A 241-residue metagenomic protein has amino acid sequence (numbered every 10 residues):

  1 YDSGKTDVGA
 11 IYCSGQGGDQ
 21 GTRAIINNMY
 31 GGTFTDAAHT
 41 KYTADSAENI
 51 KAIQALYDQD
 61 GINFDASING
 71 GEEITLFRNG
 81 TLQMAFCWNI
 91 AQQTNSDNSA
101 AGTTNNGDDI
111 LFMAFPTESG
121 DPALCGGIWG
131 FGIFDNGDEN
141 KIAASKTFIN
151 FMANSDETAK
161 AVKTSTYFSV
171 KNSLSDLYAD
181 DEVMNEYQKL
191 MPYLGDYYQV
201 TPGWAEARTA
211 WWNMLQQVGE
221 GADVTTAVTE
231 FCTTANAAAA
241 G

Functional and structural regions predicted by a protein language model:
Y1, A38-I68: Glycine-centered hinge/linker elements that transmit conformational signals in sensory and ligand-binding systems
Y1, V224-N236: Short, well-structured alpha-helical segments that form the helix of a local strand-helix-strand
Y1-G15, N154-S165, A240-G241: Bilobed periplasmic-binding protein-like "clamshell/Venus-flytrap" ligand-binding domains
Y1-K41, L82: Extracytoplasmic/periplasmic solute-binding protein
Q59-I62, A100-T166: Extracytoplasmic/periplasmic substrate-recognition and gating elements
D65-N79: Short helix-initiation/N-cap motifs at beta->coil->alpha
Q83-W88: Paired acidic/hydrophobic, glycine-rich loop segments that form the ligand-binding mouth/hinge of periplasmic-binding
I110-M113, V162-N213, Q217: Long, aromatic- and glycine/proline-rich binding clefts that accommodate carbohydrate-like moieties
